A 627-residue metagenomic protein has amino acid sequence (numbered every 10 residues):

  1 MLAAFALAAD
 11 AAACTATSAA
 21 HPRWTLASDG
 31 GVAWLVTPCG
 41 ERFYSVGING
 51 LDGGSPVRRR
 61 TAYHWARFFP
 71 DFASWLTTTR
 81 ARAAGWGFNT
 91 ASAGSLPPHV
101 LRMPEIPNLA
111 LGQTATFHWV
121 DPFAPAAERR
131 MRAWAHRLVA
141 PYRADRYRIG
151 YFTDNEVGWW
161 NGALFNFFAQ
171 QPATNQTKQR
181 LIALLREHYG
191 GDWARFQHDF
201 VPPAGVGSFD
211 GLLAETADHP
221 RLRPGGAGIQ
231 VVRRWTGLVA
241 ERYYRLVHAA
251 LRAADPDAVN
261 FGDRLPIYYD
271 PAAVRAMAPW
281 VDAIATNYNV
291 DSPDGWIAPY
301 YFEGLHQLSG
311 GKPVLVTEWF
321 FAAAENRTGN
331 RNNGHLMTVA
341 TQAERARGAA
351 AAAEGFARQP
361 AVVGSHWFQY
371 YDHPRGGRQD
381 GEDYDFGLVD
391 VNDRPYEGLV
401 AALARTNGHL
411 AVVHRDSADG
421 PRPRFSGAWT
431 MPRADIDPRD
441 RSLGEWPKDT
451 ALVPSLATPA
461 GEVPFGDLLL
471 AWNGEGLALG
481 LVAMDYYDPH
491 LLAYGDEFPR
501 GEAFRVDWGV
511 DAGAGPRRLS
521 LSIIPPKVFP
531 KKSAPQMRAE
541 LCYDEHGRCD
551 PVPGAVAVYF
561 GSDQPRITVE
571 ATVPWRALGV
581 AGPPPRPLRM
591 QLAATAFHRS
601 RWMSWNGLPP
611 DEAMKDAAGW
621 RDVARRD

Functional and structural regions predicted by a protein language model:
C14-Y147, G211-L213, H219-V239: Active-site-adjacent substrate/metal-binding segments within catalytic domains of carbohydrate-active enzymes
G40, Y151, G191-D192, L251 (+3 more regions): Conserved, mostly hydrophobic/aromatic
S92, R148-G150, N155, T317-W319 (+1 more regions): Substrate-binding cleft of secreted/luminal carbohydrate-active enzymes
A115-V120, H219-V231, G310-A349, F368: Active-site clefts of carbohydrate-active enzymes
Y147-R148, F152-V274: Polysaccharide-binding and catalytic clefts of secreted carbohydrate-active enzymes
F168-L181, F368-A428: Aromatic-rich peripheral "rim/lid" segments of glycoside hydrolase catalytic domains that contact and position glycan
R234, L238-A249, A253-G334, A350-E354: Glycoside hydrolase catalytic-domain groove-lining segments
P423-D627: Structural preference for beta-rich elements and adjacent junctions enriched in aromatics
